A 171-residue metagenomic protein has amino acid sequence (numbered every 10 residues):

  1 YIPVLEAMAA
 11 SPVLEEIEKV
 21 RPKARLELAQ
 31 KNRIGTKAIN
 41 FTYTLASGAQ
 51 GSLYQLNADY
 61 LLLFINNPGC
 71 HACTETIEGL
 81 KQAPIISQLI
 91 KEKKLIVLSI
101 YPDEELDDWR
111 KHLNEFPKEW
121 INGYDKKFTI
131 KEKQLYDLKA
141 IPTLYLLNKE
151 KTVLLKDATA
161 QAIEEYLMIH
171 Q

Functional and structural regions predicted by a protein language model:
Y1-G51: Oxidative protein folding and maturation machinery
G35, L56-N57, I90-K93, N114-F116 (+1 more regions): A structural signal for short secondary-structure junctions
A38-I39, Y60-L61, I141-P142: Short loop/turn microsegments at loop-to-beta-strand junctions
T42-Y43, I65, L146: Hydrophobic beta-strand positions
G51-L80, I96-L98: Short active-site neighborhood of thiol/selenol oxidoreductases, capturing the structured segment around
T74-N114, F128-Q134: Structural microenvironment flanking redox-active thiols in thiol-disulfide oxidoreductases
I96, E119-I121: Conserved beta-strand segments of alpha/beta enzyme cores
K118, F128-M168: Thiol/disulfide oxidoreductase modules built on the thioredoxin-like
